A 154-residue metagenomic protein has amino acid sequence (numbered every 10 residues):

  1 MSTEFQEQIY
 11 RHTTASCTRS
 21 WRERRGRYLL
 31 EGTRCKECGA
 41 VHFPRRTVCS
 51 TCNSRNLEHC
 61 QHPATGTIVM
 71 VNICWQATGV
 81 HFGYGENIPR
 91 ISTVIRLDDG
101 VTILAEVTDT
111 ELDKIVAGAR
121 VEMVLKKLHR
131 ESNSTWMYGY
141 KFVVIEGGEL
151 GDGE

Functional and structural regions predicted by a protein language model:
M1-L30, G139-K141: A broadly conserved sequence feature marking short terminus-proximal activation segments in nucleic acid-centric
L29-G32, R46: Residues immediately within or flanking Cys/His clusters that coordinate Zn2+ in small zinc-binding modules
R34-E37, V48-S54: Short, cysteine/histidine-rich loop/knuckle motifs that typically chelate Zn2+
F43, N56-E58: Short functional micro-motifs and their immediate structural scaffolds
G66-V69, V107: Conserved hydrophobic positions within beta-strands
V71-Q76, L128: Short, conserved beta-turn/loop elements at beta-strand boundaries and strand-helix junctions
D109-E122: Short nucleic-acid-contacting surface segments enriched for D/E, G, S/T with interspersed K/R
K126-E154: OB-fold/S1-family single-stranded nucleic acid-binding modules
